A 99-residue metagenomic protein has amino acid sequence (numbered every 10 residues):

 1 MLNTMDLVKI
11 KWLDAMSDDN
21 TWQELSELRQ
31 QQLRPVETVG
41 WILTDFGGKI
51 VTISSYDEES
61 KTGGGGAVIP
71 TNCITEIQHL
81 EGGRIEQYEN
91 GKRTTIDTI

Functional and structural regions predicted by a protein language model:
L2-I99: Conserved RNA-binding domains used in RNP assembly and mRNA/RNA metabolism
